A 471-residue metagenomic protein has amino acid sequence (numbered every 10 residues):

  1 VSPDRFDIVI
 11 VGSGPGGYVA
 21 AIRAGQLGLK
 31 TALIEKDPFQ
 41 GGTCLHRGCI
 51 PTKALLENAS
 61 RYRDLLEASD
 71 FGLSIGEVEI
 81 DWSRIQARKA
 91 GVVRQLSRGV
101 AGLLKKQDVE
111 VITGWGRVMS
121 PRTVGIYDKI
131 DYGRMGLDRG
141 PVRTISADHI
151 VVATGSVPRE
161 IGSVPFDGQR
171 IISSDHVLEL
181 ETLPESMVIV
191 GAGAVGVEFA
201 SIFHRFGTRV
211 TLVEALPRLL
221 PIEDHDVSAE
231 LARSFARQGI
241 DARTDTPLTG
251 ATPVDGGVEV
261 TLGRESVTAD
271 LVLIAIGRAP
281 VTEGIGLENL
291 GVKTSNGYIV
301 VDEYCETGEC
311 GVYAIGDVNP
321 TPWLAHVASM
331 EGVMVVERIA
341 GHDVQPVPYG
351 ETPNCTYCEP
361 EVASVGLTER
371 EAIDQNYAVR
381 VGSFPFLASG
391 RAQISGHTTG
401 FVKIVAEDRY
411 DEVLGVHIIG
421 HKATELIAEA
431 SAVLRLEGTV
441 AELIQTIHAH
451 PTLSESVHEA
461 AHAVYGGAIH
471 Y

Functional and structural regions predicted by a protein language model:
S2-F6, I22-L29, E35-L183, T211 (+7 more regions): Glycine-rich flavin
S2-G14, L183-G193: Beta1/beta-strand and adjacent pyrophosphate-binding region of the FAD-binding site in flavoprotein oxidoreductases
D7, G28-K30, E185-S186, G311 (+1 more regions): Residues that mark the start of a beta-strand
V9-V11, G116, I145-G155, V190 (+2 more regions): Short hydrophobic core segments
V11-G16, A20, G25-D37, T43 (+5 more regions): Flexible, glycine-rich terminal cap/loop adjacent to redox cofactors in electron-transfer oxidoreductases
G17, G196-V197: N-terminal Rossmann-fold NAD(P) dinucleotide-binding loop
A21, G25, A200, H204-R205: Gly/Ala-rich phosphate-binding loop of Rossmann-like dinucleotide-binding domains, activating on the conserved
D167-P184, V267-I339: FAD-site-proximal beta/loop scaffold in flavoenzymes
